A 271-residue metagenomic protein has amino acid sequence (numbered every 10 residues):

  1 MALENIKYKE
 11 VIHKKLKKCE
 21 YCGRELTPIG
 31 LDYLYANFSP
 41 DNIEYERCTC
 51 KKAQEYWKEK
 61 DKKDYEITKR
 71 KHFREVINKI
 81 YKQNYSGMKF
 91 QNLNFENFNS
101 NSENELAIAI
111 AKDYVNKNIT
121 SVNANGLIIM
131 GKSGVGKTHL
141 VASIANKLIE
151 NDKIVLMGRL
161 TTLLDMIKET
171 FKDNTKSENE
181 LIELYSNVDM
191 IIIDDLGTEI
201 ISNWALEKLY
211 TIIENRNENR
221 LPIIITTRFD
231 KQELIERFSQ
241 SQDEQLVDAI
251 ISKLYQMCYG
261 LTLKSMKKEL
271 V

Functional and structural regions predicted by a protein language model:
M1-N101, E105, V271: A short, basic N-terminal segment
S100-N101, T120-N123: Pre-Walker A segment
E105-K112, I149-N187, I200, E207: Short glycine-rich substrate-engagement loop in P-loop NTPases that contacts/grips substrate
V122-V141: Walker A/P-loop nucleotide-binding motif
H139-D152: P-loop NTPase Walker A phosphate-binding motif
K153-I154, N187-M190, N219-I225: Loop/turn-to-beta-strand initiation segments
T170, T198-V271: Replace "adjacent to P-loop NTPase cores in ATP/GTP-dependent enzymes" with "adjacent to NTP-binding cores
